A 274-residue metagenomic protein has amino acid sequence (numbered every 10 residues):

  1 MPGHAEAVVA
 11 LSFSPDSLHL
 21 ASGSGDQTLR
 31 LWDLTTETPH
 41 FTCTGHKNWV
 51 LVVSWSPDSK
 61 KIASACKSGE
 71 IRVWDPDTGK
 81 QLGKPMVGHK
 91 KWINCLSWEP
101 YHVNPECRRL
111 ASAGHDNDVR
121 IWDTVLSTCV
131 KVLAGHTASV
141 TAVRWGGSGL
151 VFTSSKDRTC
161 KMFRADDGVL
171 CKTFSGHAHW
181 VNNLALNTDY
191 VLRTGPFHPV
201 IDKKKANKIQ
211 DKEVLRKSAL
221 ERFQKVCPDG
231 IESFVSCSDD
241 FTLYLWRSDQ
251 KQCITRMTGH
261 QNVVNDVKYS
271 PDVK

Functional and structural regions predicted by a protein language model:
M1, T38-C43, K80-P85, T128-V132 (+2 more regions): A short beta-strand motif characteristic of beta-propeller blades
P2-V8, T44-V50, M86-I93, A134-V140 (+3 more regions): WD40/WD-repeat beta-propeller blade N-cap
L11, L29-W32, V53, I71-D75 (+6 more regions): WD40-repeat beta-propellers
S12-S17, S54-S59, S97-C107, T137 (+5 more regions): Loop/turn segments within WD40 beta-propeller blades
S22-D26, S64-S68, P76, S112-D116 (+3 more regions): Conserved strand-to-loop turn within each blade of WD40 beta-propeller repeats
T28, K61, E70, K90-W92 (+7 more regions): A conserved positional marker within WD40/Gbeta-like beta-propeller blades
N187-E232: A surface-exposed beta-alpha-beta supersecondary segment
